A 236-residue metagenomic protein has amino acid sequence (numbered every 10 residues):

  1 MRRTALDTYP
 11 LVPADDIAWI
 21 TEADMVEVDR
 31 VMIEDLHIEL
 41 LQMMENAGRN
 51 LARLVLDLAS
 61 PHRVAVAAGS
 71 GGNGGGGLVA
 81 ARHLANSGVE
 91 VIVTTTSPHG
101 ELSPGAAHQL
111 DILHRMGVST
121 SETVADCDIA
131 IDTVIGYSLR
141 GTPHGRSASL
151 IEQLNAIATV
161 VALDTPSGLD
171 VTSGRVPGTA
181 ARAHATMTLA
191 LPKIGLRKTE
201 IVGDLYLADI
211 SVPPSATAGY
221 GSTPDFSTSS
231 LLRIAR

Functional and structural regions predicted by a protein language model:
M1-V64, R236: An N-terminal, well-structured beta->alpha segment
R2-I20, I129-R236: YjeF_N-associated NAD(P)HX repair module
W19-V26, E34-L41, E45-R49, G74 (+7 more regions): Electropositive phosphate-/nucleotide-binding environments in soluble metabolic enzymes
V28-D35, L54, L58, S87 (+5 more regions): Change "in soluble alpha/beta enzymes" to "in soluble alpha/beta proteins
E45-G48, L84, D111, L150-I151 (+2 more regions): Solvent-exposed, non-transmembrane amphipathic alpha-helical segments
A52-V134, T142-L163: Nucleotide and nucleotide-moiety/phosphate-recognizing core
